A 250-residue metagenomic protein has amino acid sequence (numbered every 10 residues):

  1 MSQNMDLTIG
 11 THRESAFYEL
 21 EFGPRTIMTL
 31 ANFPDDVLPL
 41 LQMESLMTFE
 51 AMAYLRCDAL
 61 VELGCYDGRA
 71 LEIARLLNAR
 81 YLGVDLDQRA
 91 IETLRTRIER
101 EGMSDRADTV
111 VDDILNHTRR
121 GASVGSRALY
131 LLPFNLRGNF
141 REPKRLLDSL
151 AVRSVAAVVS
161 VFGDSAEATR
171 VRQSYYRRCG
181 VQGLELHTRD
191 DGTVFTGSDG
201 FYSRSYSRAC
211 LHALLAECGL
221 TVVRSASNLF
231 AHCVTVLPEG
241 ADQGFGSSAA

Functional and structural regions predicted by a protein language model:
M1-L55: Conserved class I S-adenosyl-L-methionine
D67-N78: Conserved SAM-binding loop of SAM-dependent methyltransferases across substrates and taxa, primarily the Class I
Y81-D85: Conserved SAM-binding motif I beta-strand of class I
D87-R89: Conserved SAM/SAH-binding beta-strand->alpha-helix loop
L94-R95: Conserved SAM-binding loop
G102-N116: Conserved SAM-binding strand-loop segment of SAM-dependent methyltransferases
G138-V152: A short, conserved alpha-helix within the catalytic core of class I
V159-C218, R224-S225: SAM-dependent methyltransferase
